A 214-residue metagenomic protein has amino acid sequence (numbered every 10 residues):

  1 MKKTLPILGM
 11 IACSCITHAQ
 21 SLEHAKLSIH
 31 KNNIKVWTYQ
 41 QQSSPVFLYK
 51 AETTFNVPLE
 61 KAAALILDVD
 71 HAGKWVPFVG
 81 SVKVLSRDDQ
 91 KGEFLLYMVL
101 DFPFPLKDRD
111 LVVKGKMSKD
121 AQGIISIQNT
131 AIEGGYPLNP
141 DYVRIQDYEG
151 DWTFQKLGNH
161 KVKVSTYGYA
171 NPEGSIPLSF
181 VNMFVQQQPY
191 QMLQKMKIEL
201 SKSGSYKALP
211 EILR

Functional and structural regions predicted by a protein language model:
T4-C13: Sec-dependent N-terminal signal peptides
C13-A19: C-terminal segment of classical bacterial N-terminal signal peptides
Q20-R214: Eukaryotic helix-grip
